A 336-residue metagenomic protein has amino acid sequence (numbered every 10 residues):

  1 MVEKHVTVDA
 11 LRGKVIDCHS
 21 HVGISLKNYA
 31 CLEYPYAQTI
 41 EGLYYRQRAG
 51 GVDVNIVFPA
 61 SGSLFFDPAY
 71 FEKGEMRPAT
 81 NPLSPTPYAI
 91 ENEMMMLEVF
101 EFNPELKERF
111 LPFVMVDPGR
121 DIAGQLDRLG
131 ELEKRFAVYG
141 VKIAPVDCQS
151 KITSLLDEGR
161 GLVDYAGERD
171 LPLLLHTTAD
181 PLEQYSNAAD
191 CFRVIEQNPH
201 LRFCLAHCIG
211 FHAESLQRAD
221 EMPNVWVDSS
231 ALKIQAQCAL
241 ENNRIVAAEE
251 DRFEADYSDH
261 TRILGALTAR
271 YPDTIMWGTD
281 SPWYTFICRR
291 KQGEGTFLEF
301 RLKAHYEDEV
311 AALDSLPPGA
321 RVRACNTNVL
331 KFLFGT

Functional and structural regions predicted by a protein language model:
M1-P87: An N-terminally biased module of ancient metal coordination in phosphate/nucleic-acid-related enzymes
V2-E3, Q38-L43, E91-E98, G124-R128 (+3 more regions): Alpha-helical scaffolding within the catalytic cores of extracellular/periplasmic polymer-degrading hydrolases
V8-L11, Y44-G51, M94-R109, D127-V138 (+4 more regions): Acidic (Asp/Glu)-rich catalytic clusters
I16-S20, N55-V57, P112-V114, Y139-I143 (+4 more regions): Hydrophobic faces of well-ordered beta-strands that scaffold small-molecule active sites in alpha/beta enzyme cores
H19, Q47, M95, V141 (+6 more regions): Conserved, mostly hydrophobic/aromatic
G23-S25, G62-F65, G119-D121, V146-S150 (+4 more regions): Active-site environment of divalent metal-dependent phosphoester hydrolases
E72-S186, E250-R252: Active-site gating/metal-coordination segments in enzymes
I209-T336: H/E-rich (His + Asp/Glu) clusters that bind or coordinate divalent metals
